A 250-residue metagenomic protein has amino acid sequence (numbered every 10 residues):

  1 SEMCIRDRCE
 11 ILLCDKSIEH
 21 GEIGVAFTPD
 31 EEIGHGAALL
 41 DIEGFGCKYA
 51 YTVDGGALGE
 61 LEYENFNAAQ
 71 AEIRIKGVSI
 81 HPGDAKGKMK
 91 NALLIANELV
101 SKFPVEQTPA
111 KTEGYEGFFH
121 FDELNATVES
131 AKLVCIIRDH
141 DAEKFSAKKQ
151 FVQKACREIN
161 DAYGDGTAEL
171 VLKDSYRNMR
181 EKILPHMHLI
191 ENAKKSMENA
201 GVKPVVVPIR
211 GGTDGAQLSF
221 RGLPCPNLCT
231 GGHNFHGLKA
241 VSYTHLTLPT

Functional and structural regions predicted by a protein language model:
S1-F66, T108, T112, E116-D122 (+4 more regions): Acidic/histidine-rich catalytic neighborhood of metal-dependent amide-processing enzymes
S1-P29, A71-I75, H81, K86-V105 (+2 more regions): Alpha-helical metal-binding/catalytic segments enriched in His/Glu/Asp
M3-D7, T244-T250: Conserved small/polar residues in nucleotide/adenosyl-binding loops
I23-G24, C47-Y51, A71-E72, P204-V205 (+1 more regions): Structural motif
T28, D54, R74-V78, R138-H140 (+2 more regions): Solvent-exposed residues in well-ordered beta-strands and their adjoining turns, especially edge/terminal strands
A37, A85-K86, L238-V241: Short acidic, glycine/proline-rich loop/turn micro-motifs
A57-E60, H81, N234-H236: Short gly/pro/ser/thr-enriched loop/turn and capping motifs at secondary-structure boundaries
A92-S242, L246: Metal-dependent amide/peptide-bond hydrolase catalytic core, centered on the "pita-bread" metallohydrolase fold
